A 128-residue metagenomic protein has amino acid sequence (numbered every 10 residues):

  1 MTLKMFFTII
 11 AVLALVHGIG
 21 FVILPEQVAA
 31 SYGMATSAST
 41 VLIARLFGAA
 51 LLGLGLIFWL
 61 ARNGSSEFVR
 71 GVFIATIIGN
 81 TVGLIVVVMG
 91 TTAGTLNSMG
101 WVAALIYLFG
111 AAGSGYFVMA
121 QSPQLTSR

Functional and structural regions predicted by a protein language model:
M1-L13: Cytosolic juxtamembrane helix and N-cap/initiation of the first transmembrane helix
T2-L3, E67-V69, T95-S98: Membrane-helix interface segments
V12, V16-V22, T40-N63, I74-I85 (+1 more regions): Core segments of alpha-helical transmembrane spans in multipass integral membrane proteins
V22, W59, V88, A112-V118: Membrane-embedded alpha-helical segments of multi-pass transporters/permeases
E26-A38, G90-L96: Membrane-interface helix termini and inter-helical loops of multi-pass transporters
I57-V69, T91-T92: Juxtamembrane helix-break-helix junctions at the cytosolic face of small multi-pass alpha-helical membrane proteins
N63, I85-V102, M119: Membrane-helix boundary connector in multi-pass membrane proteins
F109-R128: Membrane-water interface at the C-terminal end of transmembrane alpha helices
